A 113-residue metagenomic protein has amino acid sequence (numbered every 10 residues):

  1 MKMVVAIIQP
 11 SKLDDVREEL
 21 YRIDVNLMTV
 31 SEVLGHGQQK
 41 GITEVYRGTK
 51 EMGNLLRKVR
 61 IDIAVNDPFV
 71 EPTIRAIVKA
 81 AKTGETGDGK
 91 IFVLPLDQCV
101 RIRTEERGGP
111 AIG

Functional and structural regions predicted by a protein language model:
M1-G113: Positively charged, small/polar-rich N-terminal and surface patches that mediate targeting and assembly and bind
